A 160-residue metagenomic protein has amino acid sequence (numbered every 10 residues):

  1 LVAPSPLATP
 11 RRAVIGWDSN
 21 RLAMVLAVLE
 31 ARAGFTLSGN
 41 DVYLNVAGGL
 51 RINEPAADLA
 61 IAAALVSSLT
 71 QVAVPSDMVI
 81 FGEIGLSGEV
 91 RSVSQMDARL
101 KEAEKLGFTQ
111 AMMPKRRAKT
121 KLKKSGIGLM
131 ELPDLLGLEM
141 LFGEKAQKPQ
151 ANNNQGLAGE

Functional and structural regions predicted by a protein language model:
L1-E160: Peripheral, non-AAA+ core regions of ATP-driven protein-machinery
